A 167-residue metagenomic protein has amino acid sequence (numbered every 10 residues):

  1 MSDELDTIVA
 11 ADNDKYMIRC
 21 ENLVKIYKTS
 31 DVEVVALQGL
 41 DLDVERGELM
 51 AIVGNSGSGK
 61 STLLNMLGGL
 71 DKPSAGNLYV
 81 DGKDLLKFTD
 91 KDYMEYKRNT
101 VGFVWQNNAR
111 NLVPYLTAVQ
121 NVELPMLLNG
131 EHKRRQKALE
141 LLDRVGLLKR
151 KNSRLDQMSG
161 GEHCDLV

Functional and structural regions predicted by a protein language model:
N13-C20, I26-G39: A short, flexible loop at the N-terminus of ABC-type nucleotide-binding domains that lies
R19, K83-D84, E131-R150: Conserved ABC ATPase "signature" region
D31-V32, L85-G102, L128: ABC ATPase NBD coupling module
V53-N55: The feature captures the beta-strand-to-loop junction immediately N-terminal to the Walker
G68: Helix-to-loop junction immediately C-terminal to a conserved catalytic motif
G76-D84: Conserved ABC transporter NBD signature motif
P114-E123: Short coil-to-helix segment of the ABC ATPase nucleotide-binding domain corresponding to the Q-loop/switch region
R154-C164: Conserved ABC ATPase signature
